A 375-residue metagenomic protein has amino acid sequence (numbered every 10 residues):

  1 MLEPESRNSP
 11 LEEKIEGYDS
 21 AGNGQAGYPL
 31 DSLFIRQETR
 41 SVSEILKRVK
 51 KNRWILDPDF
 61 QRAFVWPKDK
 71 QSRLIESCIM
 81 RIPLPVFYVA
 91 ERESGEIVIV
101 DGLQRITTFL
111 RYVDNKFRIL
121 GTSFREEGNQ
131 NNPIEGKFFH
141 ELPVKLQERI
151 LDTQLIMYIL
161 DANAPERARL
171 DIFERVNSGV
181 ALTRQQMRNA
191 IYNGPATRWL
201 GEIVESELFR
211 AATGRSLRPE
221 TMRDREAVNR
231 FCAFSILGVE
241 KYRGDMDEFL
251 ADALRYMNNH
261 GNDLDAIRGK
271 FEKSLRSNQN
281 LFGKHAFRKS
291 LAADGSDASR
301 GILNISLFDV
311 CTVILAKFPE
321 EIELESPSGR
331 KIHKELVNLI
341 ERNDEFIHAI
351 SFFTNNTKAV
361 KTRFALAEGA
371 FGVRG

Functional and structural regions predicted by a protein language model:
L2-E44, P58-R255, K334-V337, E341-T357: Basic- and aromatic-enriched surface patches that contact anionic nucleotides/nucleic acids
I45-V49: Flexible hinge/switch segments at interdomain interfaces of large molecular machines
K51-P58: A short, surface-exposed helix-loop junction/capping segment
V228, C232-G375: C-terminal subdomains that position terminal phosphate/3'-OH groups for nucleotidyl transfer/ligation, primarily on
